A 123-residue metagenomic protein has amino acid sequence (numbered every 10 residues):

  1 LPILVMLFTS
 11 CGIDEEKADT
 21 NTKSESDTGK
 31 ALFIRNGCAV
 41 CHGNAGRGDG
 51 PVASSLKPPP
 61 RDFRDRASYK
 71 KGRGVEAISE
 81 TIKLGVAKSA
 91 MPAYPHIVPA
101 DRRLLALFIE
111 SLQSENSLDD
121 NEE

Functional and structural regions predicted by a protein language model:
L1-P2: Sec-dependent signal peptide recognition, specifically the positively charged N-region followed immediately by
L7-S10: C-terminal motif of bacterial Sec signal peptides marking the signal peptidase cleavage site
G12-I13, C41-G48, K83, E110-S111: Detector for the c-type heme attachment site
G12-I34, K71, D119-E123: Electrostatic cytochrome c docking/interface patches
K23-R47, A53: Sequence/structural segment immediately N-terminal to covalent heme-attachment motifs in c-type and related
S54-L56, N121: Conserved loop-to-helix junction within protein kinase catalytic domains, corresponding to the end of the activation
L56-E110: Extracytoplasmic electron-transfer domains, predominantly the class I c-type cytochrome c fold
P92-P95, N116-N121: Surface-exposed patches in mature extracellular/periplasmic domains of secreted proteins
